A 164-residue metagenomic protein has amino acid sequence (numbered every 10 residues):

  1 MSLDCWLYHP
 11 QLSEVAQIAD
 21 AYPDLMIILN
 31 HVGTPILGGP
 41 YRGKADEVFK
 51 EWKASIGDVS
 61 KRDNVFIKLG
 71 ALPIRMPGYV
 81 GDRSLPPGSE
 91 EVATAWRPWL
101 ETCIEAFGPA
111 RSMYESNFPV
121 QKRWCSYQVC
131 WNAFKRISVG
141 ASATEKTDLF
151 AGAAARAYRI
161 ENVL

Functional and structural regions predicted by a protein language model:
M1-M113: Catalytic pocket-lining loop regions of alpha/beta-barrel enzymes, especially the amidohydrolase/enolase/GH5 lineages
L3-W6, W52-S55, E91, F118 (+3 more regions): Tryptophan-centric aromatic hotspots in well-structured domains and transmembrane helices
P73-I74, F118-Q121: Short histidine/acidic/glycine/proline-rich micro-motifs that form metal- and phosphate-coordinating active-site loops
E101-T102, A106-M113, V120-L164: Mid-to-C-terminal alpha-helical segments outside catalytic/metal-binding sites
